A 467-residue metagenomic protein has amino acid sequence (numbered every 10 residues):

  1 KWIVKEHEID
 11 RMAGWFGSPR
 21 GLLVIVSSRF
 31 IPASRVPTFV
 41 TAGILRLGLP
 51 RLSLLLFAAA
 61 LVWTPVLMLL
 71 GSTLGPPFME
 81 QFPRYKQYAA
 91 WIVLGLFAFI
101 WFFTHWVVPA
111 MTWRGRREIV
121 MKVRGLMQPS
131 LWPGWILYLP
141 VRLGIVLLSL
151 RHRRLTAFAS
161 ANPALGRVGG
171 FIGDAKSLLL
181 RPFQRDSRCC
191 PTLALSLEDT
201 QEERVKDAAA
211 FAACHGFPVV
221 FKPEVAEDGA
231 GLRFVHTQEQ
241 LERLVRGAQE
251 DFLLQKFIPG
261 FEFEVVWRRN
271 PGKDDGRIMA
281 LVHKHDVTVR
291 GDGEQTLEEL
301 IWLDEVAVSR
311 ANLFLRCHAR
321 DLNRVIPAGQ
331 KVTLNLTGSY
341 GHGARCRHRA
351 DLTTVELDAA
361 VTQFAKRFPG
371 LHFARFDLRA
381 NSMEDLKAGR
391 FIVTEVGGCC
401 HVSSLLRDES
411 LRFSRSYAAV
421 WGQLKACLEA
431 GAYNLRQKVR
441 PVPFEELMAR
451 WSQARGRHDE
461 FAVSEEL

Functional and structural regions predicted by a protein language model:
K1-L47, R51, G75-I92, H105-R114: Membrane-interfacial helix-loop-helix
S27-I31, L54, A58, V62 (+1 more regions): Hydrophobic residues within alpha-helical transmembrane segments of multi-pass solute transporters/permease subunits
P50, A164-L165, A175-N312, T354-D358: Active-site nucleotide/adenylate-binding loops and adjacent lid/helix of ATP-dependent enzymes
P65-P77: Transmembrane alpha-helical segments of integral membrane proteins
G95, F99, F103-D186, L197-K206: ATP-binding N-terminal substructure of ATP-dependent carboxylate-amine bond-forming enzymes
K256, F263-V266, L371-D385: A short glycine-rich, hydrophobically flanked beta-strand micro-motif that places a catalytic Asp/Glu for divalent metal
R268-R367, G397, V402-C427: ATP-dependent carboxylate/phosphate-activation module, predominantly the ATP-grasp catalytic core and closely related
N381-L467: C-terminal active-site "lid" helix and adjoining low-complexity regulatory extension at the edge of ATP-using catalytic
